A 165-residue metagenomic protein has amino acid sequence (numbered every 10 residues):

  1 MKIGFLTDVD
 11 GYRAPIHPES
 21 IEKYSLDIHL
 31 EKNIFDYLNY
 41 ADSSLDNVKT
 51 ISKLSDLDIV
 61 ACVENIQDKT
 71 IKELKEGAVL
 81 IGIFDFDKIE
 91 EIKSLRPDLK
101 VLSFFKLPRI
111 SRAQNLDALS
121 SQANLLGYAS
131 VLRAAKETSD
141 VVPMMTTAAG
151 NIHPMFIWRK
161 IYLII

Functional and structural regions predicted by a protein language model:
M1-R96: An N-terminal-biased, well-structured beta-alpha scaffold segment characteristic of Rossmann-like dinucleotide-binding
K2, D68-P154: Glycine/serine-rich phosphate-binding loop and adjoining beta1-alpha1 elements at the start of nucleotide-handling
M155-I165: Rossmann-like dinucleotide/phosphate-binding beta-alpha-beta segment
